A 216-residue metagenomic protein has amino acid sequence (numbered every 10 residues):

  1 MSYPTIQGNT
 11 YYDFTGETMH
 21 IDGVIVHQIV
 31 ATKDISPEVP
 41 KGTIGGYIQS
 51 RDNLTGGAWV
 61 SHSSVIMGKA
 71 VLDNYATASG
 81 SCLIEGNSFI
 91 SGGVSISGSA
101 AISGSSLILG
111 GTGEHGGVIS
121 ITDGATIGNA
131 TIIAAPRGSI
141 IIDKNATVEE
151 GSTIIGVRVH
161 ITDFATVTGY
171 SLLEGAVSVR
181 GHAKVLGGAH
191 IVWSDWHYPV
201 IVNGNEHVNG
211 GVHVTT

Functional and structural regions predicted by a protein language model:
M1-G57, S63, K69, Y75 (+18 more regions): Terminal amphipathic alpha-helical/low-complexity segments used for targeting or macromolecular assembly
H62, W196-P199: Enriched - but not universal
V177, H182, V200: Catalytic cores of transferase enzymes with a strong primary signal for eukaryotic protein kinases
